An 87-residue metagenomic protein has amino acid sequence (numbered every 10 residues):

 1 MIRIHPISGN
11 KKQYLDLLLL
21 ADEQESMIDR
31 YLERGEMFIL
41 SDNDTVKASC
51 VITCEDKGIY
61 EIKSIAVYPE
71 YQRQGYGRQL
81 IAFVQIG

Functional and structural regions predicted by a protein language model:
M1-M27: Short amphipathic alpha-helix that is part of the acyltransferase structural core
N10, L32-E33, D44-T45: A generic fold-level signal
M27-I39, A48: A short helix-loop-beta-strand connector motif used in the catalytic cores of GNAT acetyltransferases and, in some
I39, T45-C54, G58-A66: Conserved beta-strand in the GNAT
V67, R73-I86: Conserved acetyl-CoA-binding loop-helix of GNAT-fold acetyltransferases
